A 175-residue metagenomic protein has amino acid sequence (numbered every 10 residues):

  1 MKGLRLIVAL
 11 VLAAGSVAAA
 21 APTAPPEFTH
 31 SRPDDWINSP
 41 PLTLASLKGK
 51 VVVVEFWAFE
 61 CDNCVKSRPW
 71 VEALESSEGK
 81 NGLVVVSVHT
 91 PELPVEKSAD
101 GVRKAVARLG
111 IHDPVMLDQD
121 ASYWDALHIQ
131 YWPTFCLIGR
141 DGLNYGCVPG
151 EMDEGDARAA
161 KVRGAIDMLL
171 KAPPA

Functional and structural regions predicted by a protein language model:
M1-I7: Bacterial N-terminal signal peptides that target proteins for export
I7-G15: Bacterial N-terminal signal peptides
A18-L44: N-terminal "domain-start" segment that seeds a small globular fold
T43-V65: Short active-site neighborhood of thiol/selenol oxidoreductases, capturing the structured segment around
E60-C61, H89-P94, G150-D153: Short histidine/acidic/glycine/proline-rich micro-motifs that form metal- and phosphate-coordinating active-site loops
K66-L109, Q119-D125: Structural microenvironment flanking redox-active thiols in thiol-disulfide oxidoreductases
G110-P114, H128-C136: Structural micro-motif
L137-A175: Thiol-/selenol-based redox modules, centered on thioredoxin-like and closely related oxidoreductase domains
